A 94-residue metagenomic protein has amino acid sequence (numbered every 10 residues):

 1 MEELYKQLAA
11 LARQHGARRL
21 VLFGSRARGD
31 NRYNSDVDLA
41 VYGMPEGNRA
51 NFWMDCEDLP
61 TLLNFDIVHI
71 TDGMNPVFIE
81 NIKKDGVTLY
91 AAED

Functional and structural regions predicted by a protein language model:
M1-R19, A27-Y33, Y42-D94: Catalytic core of pol beta-like nucleotidyltransferases
